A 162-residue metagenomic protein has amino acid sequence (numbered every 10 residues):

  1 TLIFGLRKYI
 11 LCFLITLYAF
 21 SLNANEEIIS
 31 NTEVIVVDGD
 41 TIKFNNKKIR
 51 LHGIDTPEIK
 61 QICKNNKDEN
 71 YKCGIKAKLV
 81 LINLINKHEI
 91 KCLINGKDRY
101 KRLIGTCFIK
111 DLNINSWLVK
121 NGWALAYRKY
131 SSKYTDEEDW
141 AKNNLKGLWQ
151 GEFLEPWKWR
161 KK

Functional and structural regions predicted by a protein language model:
I3-F4, Y9-K162: Small beta-barrel nucleic-acid-binding modules, primarily SNase/OB-fold domains and secondarily Tudor-like barrels
